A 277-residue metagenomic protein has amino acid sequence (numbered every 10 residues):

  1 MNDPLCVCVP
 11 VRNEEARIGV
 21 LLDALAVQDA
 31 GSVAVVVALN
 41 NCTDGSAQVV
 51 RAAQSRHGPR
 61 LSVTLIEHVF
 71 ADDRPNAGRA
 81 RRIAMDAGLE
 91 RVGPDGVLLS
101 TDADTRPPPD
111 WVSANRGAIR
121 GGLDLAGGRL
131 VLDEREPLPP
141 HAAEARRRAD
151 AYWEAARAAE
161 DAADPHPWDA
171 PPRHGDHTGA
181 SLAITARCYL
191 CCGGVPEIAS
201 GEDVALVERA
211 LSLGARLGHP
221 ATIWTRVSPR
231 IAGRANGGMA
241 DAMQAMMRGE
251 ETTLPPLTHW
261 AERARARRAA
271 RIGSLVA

Functional and structural regions predicted by a protein language model:
L5-R17, L21, Q28, V37-L39 (+1 more regions): A conserved hydrophobic helix/loop-capping motif in glycosyltransferases and polysaccharide synthases
D23-D72: Acidic donor-binding segment of Leloir-type glycosyltransferases
G45, P94-D95, T101-G117: Acidic donor-binding/catalytic loop of UDP-sugar-dependent glycosyltransferases, especially processive GT2
R79-V97: Active-site nucleotide-sugar/metal-binding loop of Leloir-type enzymes
D110-R147: Conserved donor NDP-sugar-binding/catalytic core segment of glycosyltransferases
A145-H174: Short, flexible, basic/aromatic active-site loop/helix in glycosyltransferases
H177-C192: Conserved nucleotide-sugar donor-binding and metal-coordinating catalytic region shared by glycosyltransferases
S200-L206: Acidic donor-binding loop at a coil-to-helix junction in glycosyltransferase catalytic cores that engages
